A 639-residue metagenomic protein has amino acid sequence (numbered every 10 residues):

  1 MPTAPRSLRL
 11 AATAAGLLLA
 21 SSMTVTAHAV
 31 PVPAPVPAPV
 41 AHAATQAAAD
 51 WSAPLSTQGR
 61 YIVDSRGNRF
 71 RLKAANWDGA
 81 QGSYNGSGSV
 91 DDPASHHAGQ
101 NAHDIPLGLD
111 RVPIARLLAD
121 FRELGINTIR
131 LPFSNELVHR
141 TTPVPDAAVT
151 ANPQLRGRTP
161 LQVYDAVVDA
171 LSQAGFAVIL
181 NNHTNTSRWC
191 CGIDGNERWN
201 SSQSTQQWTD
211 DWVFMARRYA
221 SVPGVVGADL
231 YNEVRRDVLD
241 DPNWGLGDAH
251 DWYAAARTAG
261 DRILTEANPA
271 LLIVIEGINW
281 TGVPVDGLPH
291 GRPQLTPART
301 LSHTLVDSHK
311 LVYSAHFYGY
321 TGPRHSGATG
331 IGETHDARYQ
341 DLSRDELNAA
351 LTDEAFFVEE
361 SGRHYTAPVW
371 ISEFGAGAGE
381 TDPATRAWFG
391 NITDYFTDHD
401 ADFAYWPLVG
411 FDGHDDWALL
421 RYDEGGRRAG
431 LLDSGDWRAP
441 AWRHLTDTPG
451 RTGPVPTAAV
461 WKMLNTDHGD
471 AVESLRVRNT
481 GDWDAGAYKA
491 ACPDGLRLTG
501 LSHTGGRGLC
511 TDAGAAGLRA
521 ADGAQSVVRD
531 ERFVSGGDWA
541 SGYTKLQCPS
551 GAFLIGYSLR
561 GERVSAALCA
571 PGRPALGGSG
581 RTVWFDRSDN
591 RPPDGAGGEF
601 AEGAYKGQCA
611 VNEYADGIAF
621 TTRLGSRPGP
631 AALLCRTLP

Functional and structural regions predicted by a protein language model:
M1-P39: Secretory targeting and sorting signals
P39-T57, W461-N479: N-terminal low-complexity, Pro/Thr/Ser-rich intrinsically disordered segments that act as propeptides or flexible
A41-T128: N-terminal carbohydrate-binding accessory modules
P54, G99-P106, D110, S202 (+2 more regions): Extracellular glycoside hydrolase catalytic/binding regions
S65, A75-A80, P132-E136, N181-N185 (+6 more regions): Active-site-proximal beta-strand/loop segments in catalytic clefts of secreted hydrolases
N101-T128, L137-H139, P143-G227, W252-R262 (+1 more regions): An active-site-proximal structural segment forming one wall of the substrate-binding cleft that immediately precedes
T381-L464: Aromatic-rich peripheral "rim/lid" segments of glycoside hydrolase catalytic domains that contact and position glycan
K462-P639: Lectin-type carbohydrate-recognition ectodomains
